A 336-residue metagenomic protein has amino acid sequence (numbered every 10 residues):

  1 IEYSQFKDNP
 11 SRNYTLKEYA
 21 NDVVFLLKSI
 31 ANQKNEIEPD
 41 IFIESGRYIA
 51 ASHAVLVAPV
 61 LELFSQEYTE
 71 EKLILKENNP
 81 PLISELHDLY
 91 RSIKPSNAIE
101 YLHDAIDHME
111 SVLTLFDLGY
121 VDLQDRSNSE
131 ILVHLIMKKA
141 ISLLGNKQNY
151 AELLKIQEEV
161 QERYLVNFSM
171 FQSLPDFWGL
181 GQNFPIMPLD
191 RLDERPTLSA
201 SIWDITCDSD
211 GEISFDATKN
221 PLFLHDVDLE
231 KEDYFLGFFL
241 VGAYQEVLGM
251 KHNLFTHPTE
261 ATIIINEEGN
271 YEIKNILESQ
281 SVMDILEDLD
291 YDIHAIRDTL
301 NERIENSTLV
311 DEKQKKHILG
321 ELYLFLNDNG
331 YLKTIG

Functional and structural regions predicted by a protein language model:
I1-E2, F6-P10, R47-I49, V55-L56: FAD-binding core of FAD-dependent oxidoreductases, characterized by glycine-rich FAD pyrophosphate-binding loops
Y3-K17, F64-Q66: Glycine-rich tight-turn/loop motif centered on a GG-T
L16-A31: Alpha-helix-loop-beta-strand connector modules within alpha/beta enzyme cores
E36, D40, S45-G336: Charged (often Lys/Glu-rich) extended helix/loop segments that serve as interaction or gating elements
